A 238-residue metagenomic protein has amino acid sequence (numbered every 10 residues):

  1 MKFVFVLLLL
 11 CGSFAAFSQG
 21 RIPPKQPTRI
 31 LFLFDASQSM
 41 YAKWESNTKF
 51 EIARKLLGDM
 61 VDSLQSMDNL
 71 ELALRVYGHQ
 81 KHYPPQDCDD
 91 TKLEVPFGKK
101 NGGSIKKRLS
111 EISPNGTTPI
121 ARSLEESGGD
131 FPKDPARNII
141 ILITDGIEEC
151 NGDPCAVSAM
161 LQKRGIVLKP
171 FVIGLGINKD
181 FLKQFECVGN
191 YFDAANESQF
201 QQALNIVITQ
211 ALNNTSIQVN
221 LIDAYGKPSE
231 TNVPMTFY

Functional and structural regions predicted by a protein language model:
F3-S13, S18: Sec-dependent N-terminal signal peptides
F17-P27, N213-T215: Sec-dependent signal peptide cleavage junction
P23-L93, L124, N138-T144, F171 (+1 more regions): Von Willebrand factor
Q38, G58-N69, S110-P114, G128-A136 (+3 more regions): Sec-exported extracytoplasmic/periplasmic mature domains
H82-P84, D90-I139, E148-G152, K169-F181 (+1 more regions): Von Willebrand factor
P154-S158: Charged helix-capping and loop-helix junction motifs
T215-A224: A short, amphipathic beta-strand motif
A224-Y238: Short, ordered, surface-exposed loop/turn motifs in non-cytosolic proteins
